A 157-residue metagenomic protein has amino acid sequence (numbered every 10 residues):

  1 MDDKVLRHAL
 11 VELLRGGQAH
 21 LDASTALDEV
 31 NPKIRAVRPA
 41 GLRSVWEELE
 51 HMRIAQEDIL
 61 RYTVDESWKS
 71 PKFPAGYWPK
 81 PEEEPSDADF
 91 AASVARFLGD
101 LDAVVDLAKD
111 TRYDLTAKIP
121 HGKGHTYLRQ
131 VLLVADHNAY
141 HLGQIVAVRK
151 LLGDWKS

Functional and structural regions predicted by a protein language model:
D3, R7-L14, H20, S24-L27 (+2 more regions): Short, contiguous alpha-helical
P81-K118, R129-V134: Acidic/histidine-rich alpha-helical segments that form the ligand environment of transition-metal centers
